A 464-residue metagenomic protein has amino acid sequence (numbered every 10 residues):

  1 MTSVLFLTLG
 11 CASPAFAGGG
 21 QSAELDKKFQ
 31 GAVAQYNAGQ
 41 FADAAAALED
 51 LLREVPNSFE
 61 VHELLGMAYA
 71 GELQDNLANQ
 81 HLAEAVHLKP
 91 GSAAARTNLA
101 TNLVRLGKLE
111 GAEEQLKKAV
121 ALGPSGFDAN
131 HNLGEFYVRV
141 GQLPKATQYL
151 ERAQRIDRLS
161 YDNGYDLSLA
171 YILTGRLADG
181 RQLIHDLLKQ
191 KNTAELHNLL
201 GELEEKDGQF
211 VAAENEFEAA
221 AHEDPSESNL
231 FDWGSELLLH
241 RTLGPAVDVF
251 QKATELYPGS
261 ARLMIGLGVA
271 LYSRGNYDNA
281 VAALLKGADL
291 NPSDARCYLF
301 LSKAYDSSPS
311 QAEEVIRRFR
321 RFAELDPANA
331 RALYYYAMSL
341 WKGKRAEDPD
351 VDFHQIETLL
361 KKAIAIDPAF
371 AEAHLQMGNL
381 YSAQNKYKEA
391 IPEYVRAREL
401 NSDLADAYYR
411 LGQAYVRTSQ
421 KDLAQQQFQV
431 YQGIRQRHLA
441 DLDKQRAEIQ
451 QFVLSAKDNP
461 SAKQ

Functional and structural regions predicted by a protein language model:
A23-K27, A295-K303, A330-R345: Amphipathic alpha-helical repeat scaffolds of TPR domains
E24-D50, E54, G71, S235: Alpha-helical segment of the N-proximal tetratricopeptide repeat
L25, F59-E60, A93-A94, F127-D128 (+9 more regions): Helix-start (N-cap) detector for alpha-helical repeat units in TPR-like alpha-solenoids, especially tetratricopeptide
V33, M67, T101, E135 (+9 more regions): Residue-level recognition of tetratricopeptide repeat
A38-A46, G71-E84, R105-K118, V140-R152 (+8 more regions): Structural signature of tandem alpha-helical TPR/SEL1-like repeats, specifically the intra-repeat loop/turn
E54, L88, L122, I156 (+8 more regions): Structural marker of alpha-solenoid helical repeat scaffolds
L64, N98, N132, D166 (+7 more regions): Canonical tetratricopeptide repeat
K189, E399, A405, Y409-A440: TPR/TPR-like (Sel1-like) alpha-helical repeat modules
